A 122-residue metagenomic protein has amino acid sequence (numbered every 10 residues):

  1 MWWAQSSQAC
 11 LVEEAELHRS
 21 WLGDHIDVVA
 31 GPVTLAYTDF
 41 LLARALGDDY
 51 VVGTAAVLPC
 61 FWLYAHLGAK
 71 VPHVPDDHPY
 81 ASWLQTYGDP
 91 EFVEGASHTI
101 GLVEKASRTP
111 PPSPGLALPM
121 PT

Functional and structural regions predicted by a protein language model:
M1-E13, L42, L46-V57, A81-G88 (+1 more regions): Alpha-helical scaffold segments that form or flank carboxylate-/histidine-based iron centers
M1-F40: Hydrophobic/aromatic-rich structural module bridging two neighboring secondary-structure elements via a short loop
A15, T34, V51, D77-Y80 (+1 more regions): Alpha-helix initiation and N-capping motif
L17, A36-F40, G53-L63, L67: Non-catalytic alpha-helical scaffold/packing segments enriched in small hydrophobic residues
H18-I26, A45, D49, A65-P72 (+1 more regions): Long, hydrophobic, amphipathic alpha-helical segments used as structural scaffolds
V29-L46, F92-H98: Intrinsically disordered, low-complexity polar regions and short flexible loop motifs
V57-T122: An amphipathic alpha-helical core segment
